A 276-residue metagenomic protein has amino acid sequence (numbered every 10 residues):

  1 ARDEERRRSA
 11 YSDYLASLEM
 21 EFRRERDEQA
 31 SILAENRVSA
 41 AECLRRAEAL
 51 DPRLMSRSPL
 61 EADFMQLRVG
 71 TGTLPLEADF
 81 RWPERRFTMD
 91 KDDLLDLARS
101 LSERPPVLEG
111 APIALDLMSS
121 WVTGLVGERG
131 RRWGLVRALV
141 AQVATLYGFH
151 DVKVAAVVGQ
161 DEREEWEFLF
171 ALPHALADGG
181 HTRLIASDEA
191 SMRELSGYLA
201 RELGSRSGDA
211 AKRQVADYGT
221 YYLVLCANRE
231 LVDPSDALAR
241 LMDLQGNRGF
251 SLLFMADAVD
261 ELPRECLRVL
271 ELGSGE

Functional and structural regions predicted by a protein language model:
A1-E276: Accessory regions of macromolecular translocation/handling assemblies
